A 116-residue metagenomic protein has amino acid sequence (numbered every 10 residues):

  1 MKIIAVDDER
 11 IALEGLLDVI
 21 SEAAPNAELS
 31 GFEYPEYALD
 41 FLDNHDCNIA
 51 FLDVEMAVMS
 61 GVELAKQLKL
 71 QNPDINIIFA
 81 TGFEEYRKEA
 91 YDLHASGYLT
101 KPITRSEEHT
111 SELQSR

Functional and structural regions predicted by a protein language model:
M1-I3: Extreme N-terminal starter segment of soluble prokaryotic enzymes
D7: Conserved acidic carboxylate
R10-S30, L70: Two-component/phosphorelay signaling modules centered on CheY-like receiver
P35-S111: CheY-like receiver
E112-R116: Positively charged, low-complexity/disordered segments
